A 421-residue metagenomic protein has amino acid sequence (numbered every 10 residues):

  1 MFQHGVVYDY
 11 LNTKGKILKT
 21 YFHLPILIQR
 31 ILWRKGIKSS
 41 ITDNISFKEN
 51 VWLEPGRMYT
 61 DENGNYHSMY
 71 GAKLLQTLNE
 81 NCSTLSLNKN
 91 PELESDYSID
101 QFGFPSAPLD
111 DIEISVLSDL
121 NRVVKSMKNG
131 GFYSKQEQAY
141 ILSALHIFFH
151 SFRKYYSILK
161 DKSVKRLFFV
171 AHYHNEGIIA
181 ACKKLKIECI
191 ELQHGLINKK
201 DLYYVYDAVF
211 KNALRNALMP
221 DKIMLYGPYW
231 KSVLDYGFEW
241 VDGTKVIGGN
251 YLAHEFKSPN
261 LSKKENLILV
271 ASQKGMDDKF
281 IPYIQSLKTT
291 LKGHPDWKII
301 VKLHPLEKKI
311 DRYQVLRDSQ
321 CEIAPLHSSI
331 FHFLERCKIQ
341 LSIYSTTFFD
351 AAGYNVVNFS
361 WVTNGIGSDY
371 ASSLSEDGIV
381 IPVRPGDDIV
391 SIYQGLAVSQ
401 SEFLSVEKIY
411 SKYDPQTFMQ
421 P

Functional and structural regions predicted by a protein language model:
M1-P421: Catalytic-core helical/loop segments in enzymes performing group transfer/polymerization on anionic/lipid-linked
